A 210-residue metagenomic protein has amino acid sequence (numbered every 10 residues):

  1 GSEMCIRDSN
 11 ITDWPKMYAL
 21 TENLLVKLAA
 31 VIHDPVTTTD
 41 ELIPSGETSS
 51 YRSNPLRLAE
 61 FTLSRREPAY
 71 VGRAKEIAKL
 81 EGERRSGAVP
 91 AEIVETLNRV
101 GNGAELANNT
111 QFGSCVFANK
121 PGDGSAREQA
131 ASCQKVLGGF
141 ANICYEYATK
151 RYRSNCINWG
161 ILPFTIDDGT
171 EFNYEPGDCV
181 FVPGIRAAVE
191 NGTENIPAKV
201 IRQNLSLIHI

Functional and structural regions predicted by a protein language model:
G1-I6, I210: Short, small-residue-biased leader/transition segments that mark boundaries at the very start of proteins
P15-N108: Acidic/His- and Gly-rich active-site-bordering loop/insert found across diverse amide/peptide-bond hydrolases
L28-A29, D40-E41, E60-F61, A69 (+5 more regions): Structural motif
H33, S45-G46, R66, A118-D123 (+4 more regions): Fold-independent oxyanion-binding glycine-rich loops and adjacent beta-strand/coil segments at enzyme active sites
E47, A130-V136, N158-G160: Short, solvent-exposed amphipathic alpha-helical segments in soluble enzyme and RNA/protein-processing domains
N109-A148: Extracellular/luminal Protease-associated
K150-I208: Acidic, glycine-rich flexible loop/linker segments
